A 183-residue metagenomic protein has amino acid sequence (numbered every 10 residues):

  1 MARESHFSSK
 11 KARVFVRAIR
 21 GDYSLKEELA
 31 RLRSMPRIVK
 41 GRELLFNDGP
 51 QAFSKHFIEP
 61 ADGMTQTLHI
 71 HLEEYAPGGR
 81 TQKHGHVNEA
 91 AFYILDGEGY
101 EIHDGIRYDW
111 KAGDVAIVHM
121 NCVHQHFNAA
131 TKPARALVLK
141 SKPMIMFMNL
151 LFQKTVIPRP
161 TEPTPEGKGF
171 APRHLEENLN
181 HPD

Functional and structural regions predicted by a protein language model:
M1-Q66, F152-D183: A short, N-terminal "cap"/entry segment at the start of jelly-roll beta-barrel domains of the cupin/DSBH fold
S54-I58, I70-G85: Conserved short histidine dyad/triad with adjacent acidic residue
T67-I70, A91-Y93, I117, K132-L150: A short hydrophobic beta-strand segment most commonly corresponding to one strand of the jelly-roll/cupin
P77, N88-G99, D104: Glycine- and acidic-residue-biased ligand/ion/polar-headgroup-sensing regions
T81-H84, E101-I102, V118, H124-T131 (+1 more regions): Short beta-strand His + acidic residue motifs that chelate non-heme Fe in jelly-roll/DSBH and cupin folds
G105-N121: Short acidic-glycine-tyrosine-enriched beta hairpin
